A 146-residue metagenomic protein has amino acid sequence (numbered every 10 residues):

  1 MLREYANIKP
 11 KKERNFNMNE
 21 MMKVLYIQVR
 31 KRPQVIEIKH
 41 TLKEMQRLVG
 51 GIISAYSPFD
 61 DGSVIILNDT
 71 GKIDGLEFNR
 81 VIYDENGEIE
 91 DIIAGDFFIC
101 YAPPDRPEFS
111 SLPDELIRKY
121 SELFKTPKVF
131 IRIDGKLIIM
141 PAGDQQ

Functional and structural regions predicted by a protein language model:
M1-K9, R14: Short, positively charged and aromatic/hydrophobic N-terminal segments
N19-Q146: Domain-length accessory/inserted modules outside core catalytic folds
